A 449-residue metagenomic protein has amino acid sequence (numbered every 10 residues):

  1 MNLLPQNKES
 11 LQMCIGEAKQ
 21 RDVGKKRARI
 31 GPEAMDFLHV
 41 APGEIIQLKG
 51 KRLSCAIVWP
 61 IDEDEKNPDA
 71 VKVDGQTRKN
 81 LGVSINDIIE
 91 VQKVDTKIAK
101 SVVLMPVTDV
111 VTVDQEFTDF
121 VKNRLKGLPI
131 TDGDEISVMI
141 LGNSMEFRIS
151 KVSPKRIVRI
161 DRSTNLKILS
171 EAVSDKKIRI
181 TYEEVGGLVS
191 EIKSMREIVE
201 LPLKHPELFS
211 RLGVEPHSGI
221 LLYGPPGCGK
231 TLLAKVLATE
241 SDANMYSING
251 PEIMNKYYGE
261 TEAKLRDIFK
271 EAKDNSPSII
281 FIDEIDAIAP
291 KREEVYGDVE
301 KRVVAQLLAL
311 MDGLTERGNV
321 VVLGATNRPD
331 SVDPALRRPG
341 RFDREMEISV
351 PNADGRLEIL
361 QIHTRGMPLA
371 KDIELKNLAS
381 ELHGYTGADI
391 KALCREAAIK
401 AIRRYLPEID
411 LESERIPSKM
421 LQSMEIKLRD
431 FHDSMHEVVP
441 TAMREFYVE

Functional and structural regions predicted by a protein language model:
M1-E183, E197-E200: Beta-strand/loop-dominated core regions that host nucleotide or nucleotide-derived cofactor-binding catalytic loops
N2-K19, S153-E449: AAA+ P-loop ATPase motor domain of ring mechanoenzymes
